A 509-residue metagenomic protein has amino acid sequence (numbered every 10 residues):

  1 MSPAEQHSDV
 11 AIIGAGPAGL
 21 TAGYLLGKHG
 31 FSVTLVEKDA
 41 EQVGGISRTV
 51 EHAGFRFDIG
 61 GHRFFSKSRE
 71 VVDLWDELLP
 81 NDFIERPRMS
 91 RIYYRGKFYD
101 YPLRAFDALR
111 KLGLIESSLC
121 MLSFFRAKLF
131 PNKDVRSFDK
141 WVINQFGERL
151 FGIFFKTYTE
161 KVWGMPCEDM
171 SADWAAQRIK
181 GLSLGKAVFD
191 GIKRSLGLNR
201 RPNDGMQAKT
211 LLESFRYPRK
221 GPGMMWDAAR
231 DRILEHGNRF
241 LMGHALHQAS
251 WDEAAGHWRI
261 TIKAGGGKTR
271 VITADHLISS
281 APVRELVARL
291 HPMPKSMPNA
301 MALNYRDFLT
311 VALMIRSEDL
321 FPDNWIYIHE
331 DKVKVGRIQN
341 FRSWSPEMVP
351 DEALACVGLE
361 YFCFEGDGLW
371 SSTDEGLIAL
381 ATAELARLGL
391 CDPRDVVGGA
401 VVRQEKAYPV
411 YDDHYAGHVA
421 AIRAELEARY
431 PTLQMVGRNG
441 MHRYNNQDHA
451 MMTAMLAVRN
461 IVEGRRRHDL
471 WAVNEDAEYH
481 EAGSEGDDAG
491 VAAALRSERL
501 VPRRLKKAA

Functional and structural regions predicted by a protein language model:
E5, H29, P218, H244-L390 (+4 more regions): Mid-domain catalytic core of redox enzymes that form a hydrophobic substrate pocket/lid adjacent to a catalytic redox
S8-L35: N-terminal Rossmann-like FAD-binding beta1-loop-alpha1 element of flavoenzymes
A18, E41, R284: Conserved Rossmann-like nucleotide-cofactor binding loop
G27-T49: Glycine-rich FAD pyrophosphate-binding loop
A53-F130: Dinucleotide-binding Rossmann-like beta1-alpha1 core, especially the glycine-rich loop that anchors the ADP
L119-W251, A255-W258: Active-site/ligand-binding neighborhood in enzyme catalytic cores
I378-T382, A386-E427, L433-M435, Y479: Flavin (FAD/FMN) cofactor-binding core of flavoprotein oxidoreductases
D413-A509: C-terminal lid/capping helical subdomain adjacent to the catalytic/cofactor pocket in oxidative enzymes
